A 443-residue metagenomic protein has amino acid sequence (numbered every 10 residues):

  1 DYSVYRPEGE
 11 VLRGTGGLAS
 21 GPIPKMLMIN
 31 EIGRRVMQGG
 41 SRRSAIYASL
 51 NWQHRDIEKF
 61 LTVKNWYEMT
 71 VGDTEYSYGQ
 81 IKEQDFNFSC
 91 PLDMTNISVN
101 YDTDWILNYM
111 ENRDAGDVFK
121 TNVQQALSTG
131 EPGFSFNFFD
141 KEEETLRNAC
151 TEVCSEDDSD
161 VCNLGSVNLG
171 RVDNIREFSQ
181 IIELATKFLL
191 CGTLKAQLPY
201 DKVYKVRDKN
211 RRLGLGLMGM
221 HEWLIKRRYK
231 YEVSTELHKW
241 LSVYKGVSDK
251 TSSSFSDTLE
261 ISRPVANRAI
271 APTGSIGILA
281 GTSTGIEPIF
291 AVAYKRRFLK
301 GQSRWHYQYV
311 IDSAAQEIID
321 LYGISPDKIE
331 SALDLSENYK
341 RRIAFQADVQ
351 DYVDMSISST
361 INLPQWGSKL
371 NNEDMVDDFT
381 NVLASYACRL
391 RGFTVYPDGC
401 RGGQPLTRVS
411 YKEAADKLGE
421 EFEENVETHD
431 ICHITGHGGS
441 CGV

Functional and structural regions predicted by a protein language model:
D1-G14, P22, R35-G39, V123-R207 (+4 more regions): Function-dense linear segments that define catalytic or interfacial modules in macromolecule-processing proteins
D1-I32, V36-M37, R42-I46, D173-T193 (+3 more regions): A structural-propensity feature for long, helix-poor, extended segments
S3-G9, A48-I57, F136-T145, K202-L217 (+3 more regions): A glycine-rich phosphate-binding loop feature that marks nucleotide/adenosyl-phosphate handling sites
Y5-E8, G14-M28, Q38-P132, F136-D140 (+1 more regions): Conserved, charged catalytic cores of large soluble enzymes
G9-L27, Y47-W52, V123, S155 (+6 more regions): Alpha-helix capping and helix-loop boundary segments enriched in small/acidic/polar residues
T62, T74-D93, I97-V99, D140-D160 (+3 more regions): Terminal amphipathic helices with adjacent charged low-complexity linkers/tails
L146-D158, G165, L189-K195, I270-P272 (+1 more regions): Catalytic alpha/beta core of large soluble enzyme barrels
L184-Y204, D208, R212, G219 (+2 more regions): Internal maturation/activation junctions in enzymes
